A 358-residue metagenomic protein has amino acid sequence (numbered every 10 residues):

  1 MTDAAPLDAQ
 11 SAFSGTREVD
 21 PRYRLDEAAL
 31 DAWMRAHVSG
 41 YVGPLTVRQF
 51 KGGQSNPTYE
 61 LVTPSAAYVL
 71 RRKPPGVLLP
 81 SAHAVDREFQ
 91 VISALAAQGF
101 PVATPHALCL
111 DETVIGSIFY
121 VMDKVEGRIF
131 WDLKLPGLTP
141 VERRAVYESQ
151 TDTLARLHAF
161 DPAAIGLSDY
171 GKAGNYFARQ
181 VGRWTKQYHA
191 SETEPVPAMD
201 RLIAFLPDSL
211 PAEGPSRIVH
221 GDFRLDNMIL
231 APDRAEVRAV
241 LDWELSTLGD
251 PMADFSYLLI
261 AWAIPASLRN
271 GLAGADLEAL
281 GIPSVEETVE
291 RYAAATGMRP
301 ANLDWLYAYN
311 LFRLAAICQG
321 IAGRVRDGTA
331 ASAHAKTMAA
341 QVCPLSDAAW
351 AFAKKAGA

Functional and structural regions predicted by a protein language model:
D3-Y41: Juxta-kinase regulatory segment immediately upstream of eukaryotic protein kinase catalytic domains
P44-I218, P232-D233: ATP-binding pocket architecture of kinase catalytic cores
G171-K172, M298-N310: All-alpha amphipathic helical-bundle segments outside canonical DNA-binding/catalytic cores that form hydrophobic
I218-H220, L225: Catalytic-loop of the protein kinase fold
M228-L230: Hydrophobic residue at the +6 position relative to the catalytic HRD Asp in the kinase catalytic loop
L241-S246: Activation of the activation-loop gatekeeper triad in protein kinase-fold domains
A253-T296, N310-D327: Active-site activation/catalytic loop segments of kinase-like enzymes and analogous catalytic loops in related
M298-N302, A316-A358: Helical subdomain adjoining the active site within ATP-dependent kinase catalytic cores
